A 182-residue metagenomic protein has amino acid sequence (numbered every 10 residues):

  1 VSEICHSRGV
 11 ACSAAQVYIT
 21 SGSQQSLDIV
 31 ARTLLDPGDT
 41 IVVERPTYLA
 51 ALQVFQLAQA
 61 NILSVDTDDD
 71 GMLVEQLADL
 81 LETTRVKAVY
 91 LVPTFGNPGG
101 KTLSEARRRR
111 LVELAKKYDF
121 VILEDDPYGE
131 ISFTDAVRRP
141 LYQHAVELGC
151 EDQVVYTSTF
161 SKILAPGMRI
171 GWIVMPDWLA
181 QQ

Functional and structural regions predicted by a protein language model:
V1-Y118, L123, G129-I131, A136-G149 (+1 more regions): Conserved core of the PLP fold type I
V146-Q182: Conserved core segment of the aminotransferase class I/II
